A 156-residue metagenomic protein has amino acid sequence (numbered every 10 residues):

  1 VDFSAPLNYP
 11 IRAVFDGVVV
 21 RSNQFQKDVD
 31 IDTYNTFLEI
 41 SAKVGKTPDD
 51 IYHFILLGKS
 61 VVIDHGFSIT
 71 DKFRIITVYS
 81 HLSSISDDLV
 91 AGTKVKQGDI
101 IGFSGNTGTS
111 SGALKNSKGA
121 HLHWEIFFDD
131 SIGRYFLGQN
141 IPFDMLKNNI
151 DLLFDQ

Functional and structural regions predicted by a protein language model:
V1-V29, Y34-E39, Q139-Q156: Polar/charged, compositionally biased leader and regulatory segments
S4-A5, H81-L89: Short alpha-helix capping/helix-loop boundary micro-motifs
V14, V18-S83, K115, G119-H121: Zn2+-dependent peptidoglycan hydrolase active-site motif and core
K72, D87-N106, S110-Q156: Acidic, glycine-rich catalytic/binding loops that coordinate metals and/or anionic ligands
